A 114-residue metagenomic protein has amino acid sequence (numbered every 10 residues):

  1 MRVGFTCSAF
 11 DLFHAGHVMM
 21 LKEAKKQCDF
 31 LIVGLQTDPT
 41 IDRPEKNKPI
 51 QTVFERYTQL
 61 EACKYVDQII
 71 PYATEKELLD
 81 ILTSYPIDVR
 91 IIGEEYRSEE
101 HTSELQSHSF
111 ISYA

Functional and structural regions predicted by a protein language model:
M1-S103, S107: Nucleotidyltransferase catalytic core that binds NTPs
S112-A114: Hydrophobic alpha-helical segments, chiefly the membrane-spanning helices and signal/signal-anchor peptides
